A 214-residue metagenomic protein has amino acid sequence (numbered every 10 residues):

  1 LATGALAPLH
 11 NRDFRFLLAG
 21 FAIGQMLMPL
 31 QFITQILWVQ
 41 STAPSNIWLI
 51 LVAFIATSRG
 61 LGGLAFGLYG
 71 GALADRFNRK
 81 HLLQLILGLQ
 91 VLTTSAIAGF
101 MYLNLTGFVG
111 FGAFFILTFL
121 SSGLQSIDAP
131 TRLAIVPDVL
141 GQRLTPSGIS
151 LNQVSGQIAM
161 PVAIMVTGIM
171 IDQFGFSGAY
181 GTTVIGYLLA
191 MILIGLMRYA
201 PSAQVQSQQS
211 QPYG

Functional and structural regions predicted by a protein language model:
L1-F14, A200-G214: Juxtamembrane intracellular "pre-TM" segments in multi-pass secondary transporters
R15-F32, I55-A74, N78-T93, A113-D172 (+3 more regions): Substrate-agnostic recognition of the 12-TM MFS/MFS-like secondary transporter fold
I33-L49: Short amphipathic helix-loop junctions that connect adjacent transmembrane helices in Major Facilitator Superfamily/SLC
T34, W38, A96-F100, V166 (+2 more regions): Residue-level signal for alpha-helical transmembrane segments in multi-pass membrane proteins
A43-P44, M101-L105, M197-P201: Short helix-capping/hinge motifs at transmembrane helix termini and TM-loop junctions
N46-A53, S150: Small-residue hotspots at the loop-to-helix junctions and early N-terminal turns of transmembrane alpha-helices
W48, V109-F114: Juxtamembrane helix-entry segments on the extracytoplasmic side of multipass membrane proteins
G88-G107: C-terminal ends and interior cores of transmembrane alpha-helices in multi-pass membrane transporters/permeases
